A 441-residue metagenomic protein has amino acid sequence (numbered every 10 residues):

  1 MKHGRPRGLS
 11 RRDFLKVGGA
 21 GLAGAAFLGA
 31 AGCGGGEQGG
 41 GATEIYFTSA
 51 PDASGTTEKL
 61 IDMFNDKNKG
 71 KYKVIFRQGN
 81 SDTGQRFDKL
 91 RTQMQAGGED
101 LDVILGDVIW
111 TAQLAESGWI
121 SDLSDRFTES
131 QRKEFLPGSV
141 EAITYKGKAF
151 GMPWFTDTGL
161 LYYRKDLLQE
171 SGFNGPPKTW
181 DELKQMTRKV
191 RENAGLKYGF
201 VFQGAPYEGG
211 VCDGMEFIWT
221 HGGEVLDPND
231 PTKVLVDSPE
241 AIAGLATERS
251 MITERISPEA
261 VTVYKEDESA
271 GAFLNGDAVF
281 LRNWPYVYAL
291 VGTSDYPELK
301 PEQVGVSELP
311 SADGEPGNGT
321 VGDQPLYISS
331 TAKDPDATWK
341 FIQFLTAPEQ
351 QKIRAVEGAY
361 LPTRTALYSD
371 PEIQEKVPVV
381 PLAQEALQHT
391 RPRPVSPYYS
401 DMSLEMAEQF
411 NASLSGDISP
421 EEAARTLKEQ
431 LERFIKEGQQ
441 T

Functional and structural regions predicted by a protein language model:
K2, G138-A142, V304-E308, V356-E408 (+2 more regions): Long, aromatic- and glycine/proline-rich binding clefts that accommodate carbohydrate-like moieties
K2-Q113, E129-K133, G175, S311-G314 (+6 more regions): Conserved N-terminal structural module of periplasmic/extracytoplasmic solute-binding proteins
E58, D82-D122, K133-F150, L161-Y162 (+5 more regions): Pocket-flanking alpha-helical
T92, E99-D102, S130-L168, Y198-G199 (+4 more regions): A structural signal for short loop-to-beta-strand junctions that line the ligand-binding cleft of periplasmic/secreted
V108-T158, K184, G210-D213, F217 (+2 more regions): Hinge/lid segment of periplasmic solute-binding proteins
T111-W119, G138-P176, Q203-D230, T320-S329 (+1 more regions): Periplasmic solute-binding protein
S121-F135, G204-Y207, H221-A243, T293-L299 (+4 more regions): Short, solvent-exposed loop/beta-turn-alpha elements that line the ligand-binding surface or hinge of extracytoplasmic
M186-K189, D230-T262, G305, L309: Glycine-centered hinge/linker elements that transmit conformational signals in sensory and ligand-binding systems
